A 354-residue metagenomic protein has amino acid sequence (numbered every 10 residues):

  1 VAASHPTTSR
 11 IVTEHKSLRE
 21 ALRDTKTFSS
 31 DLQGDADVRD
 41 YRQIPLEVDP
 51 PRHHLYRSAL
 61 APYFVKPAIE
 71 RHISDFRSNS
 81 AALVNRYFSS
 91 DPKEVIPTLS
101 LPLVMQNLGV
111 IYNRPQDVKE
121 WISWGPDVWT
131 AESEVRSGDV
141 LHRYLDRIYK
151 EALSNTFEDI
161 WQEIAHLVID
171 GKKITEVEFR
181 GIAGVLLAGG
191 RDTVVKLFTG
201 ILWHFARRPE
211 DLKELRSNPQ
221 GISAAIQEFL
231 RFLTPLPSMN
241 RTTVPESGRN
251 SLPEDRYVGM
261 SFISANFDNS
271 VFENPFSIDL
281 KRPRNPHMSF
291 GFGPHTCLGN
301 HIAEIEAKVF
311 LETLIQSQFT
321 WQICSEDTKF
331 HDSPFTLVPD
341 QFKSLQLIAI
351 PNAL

Functional and structural regions predicted by a protein language model:
V1-L354: Cytochrome P450
